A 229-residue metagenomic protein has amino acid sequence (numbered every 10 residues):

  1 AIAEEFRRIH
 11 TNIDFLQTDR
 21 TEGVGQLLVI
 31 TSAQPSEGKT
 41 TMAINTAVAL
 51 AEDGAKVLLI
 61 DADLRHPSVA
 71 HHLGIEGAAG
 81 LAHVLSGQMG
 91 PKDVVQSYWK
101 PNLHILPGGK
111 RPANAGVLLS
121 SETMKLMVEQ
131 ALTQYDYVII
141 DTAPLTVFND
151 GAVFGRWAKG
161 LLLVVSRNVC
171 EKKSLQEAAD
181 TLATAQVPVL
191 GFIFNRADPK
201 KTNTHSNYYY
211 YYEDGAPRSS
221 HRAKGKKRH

Functional and structural regions predicted by a protein language model:
A1-H229: P-loop NTP-binding module
